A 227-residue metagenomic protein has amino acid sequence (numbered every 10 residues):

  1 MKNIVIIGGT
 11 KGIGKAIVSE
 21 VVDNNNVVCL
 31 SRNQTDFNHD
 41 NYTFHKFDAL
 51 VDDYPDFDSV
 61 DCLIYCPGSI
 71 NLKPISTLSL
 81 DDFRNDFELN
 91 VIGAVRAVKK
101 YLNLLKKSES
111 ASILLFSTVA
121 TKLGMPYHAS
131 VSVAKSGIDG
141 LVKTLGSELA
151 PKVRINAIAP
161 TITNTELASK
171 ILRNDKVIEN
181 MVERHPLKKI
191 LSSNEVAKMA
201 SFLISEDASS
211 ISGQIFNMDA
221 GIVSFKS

Functional and structural regions predicted by a protein language model:
T10, G14, V18: N-terminal Rossmann NAD(P)H-binding glycine-rich loop of SDR-like oxidoreductase domains
P74-I75, D82-F87, I178-M181: Substrate-binding pocket helix/loop in short-chain dehydrogenase/reductase
L78, G124-S132, T144: Active-site loop-to-helix junction immediately N-terminal to the catalytic Tyr of the SDR YXXXK motif in Rossmann-fold
V98, A134: Active-site helix of classical SDR
N103, G146-P151, S209: Alpha-helical segment proximal to the catalytic Tyr-Lys
T118: Residue(s) in the substrate-gating loop at a strand-loop-helix junction that position the organic substrate next
S201, S212-S227: Short C-terminal tail/terminal secondary-structure segment of NAD(P)H-dependent dehydrogenase/reductase domains
